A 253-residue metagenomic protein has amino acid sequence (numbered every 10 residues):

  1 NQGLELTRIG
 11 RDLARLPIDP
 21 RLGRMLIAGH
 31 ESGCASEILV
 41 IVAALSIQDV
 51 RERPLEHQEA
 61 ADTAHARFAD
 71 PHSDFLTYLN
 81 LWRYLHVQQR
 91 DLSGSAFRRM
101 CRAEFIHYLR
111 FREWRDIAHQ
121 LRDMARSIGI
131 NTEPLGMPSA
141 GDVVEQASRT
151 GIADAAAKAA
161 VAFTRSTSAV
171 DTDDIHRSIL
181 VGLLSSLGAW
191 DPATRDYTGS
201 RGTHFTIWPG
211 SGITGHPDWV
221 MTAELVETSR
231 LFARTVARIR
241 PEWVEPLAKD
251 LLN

Functional and structural regions predicted by a protein language model:
N1-N253: Second RecA-like catalytic domain
